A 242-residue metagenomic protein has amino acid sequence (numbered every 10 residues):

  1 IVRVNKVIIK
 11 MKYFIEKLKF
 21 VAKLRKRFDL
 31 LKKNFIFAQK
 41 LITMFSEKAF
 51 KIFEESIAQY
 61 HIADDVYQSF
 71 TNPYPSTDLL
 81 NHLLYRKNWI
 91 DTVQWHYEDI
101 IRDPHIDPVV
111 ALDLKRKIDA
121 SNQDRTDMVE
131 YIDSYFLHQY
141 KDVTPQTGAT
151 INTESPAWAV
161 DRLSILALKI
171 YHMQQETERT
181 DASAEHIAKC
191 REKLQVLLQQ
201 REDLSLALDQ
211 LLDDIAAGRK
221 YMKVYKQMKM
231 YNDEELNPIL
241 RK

Functional and structural regions predicted by a protein language model:
I1-M11: Extreme N-terminal basic, low-complexity initiation segments that serve as generic localization/processing leaders
M44-K242: Anionic, Ser/Thr-rich low-complexity intrinsically disordered regions
